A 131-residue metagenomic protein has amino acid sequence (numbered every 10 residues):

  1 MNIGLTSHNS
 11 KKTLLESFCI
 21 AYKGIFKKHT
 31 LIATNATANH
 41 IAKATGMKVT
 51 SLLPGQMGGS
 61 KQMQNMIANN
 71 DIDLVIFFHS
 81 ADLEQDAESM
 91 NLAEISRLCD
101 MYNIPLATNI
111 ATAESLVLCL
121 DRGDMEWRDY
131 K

Functional and structural regions predicted by a protein language model:
G24-L31, Y102-I104: Short active-site oxyanion
K28-T37, I41: Short internal beta-strands
T30, M47-G58, W127-Y130: Short hydrophobic/aromatic-enriched beta-strand-loop microsegments
I32-T34, S51-L53, F77, L106-T112: General beta-strand structural signal in soluble alpha/beta enzymes
A36, T45, L74, L92-T108: Non-catalytic terminal and connector segments of soluble metabolic enzymes
S60-C99: Mid-chain, well-packed structural core segment of small domains
A111-K131: Short, glycine-/small-residue-rich phosphate/pyrophosphate-handling segment
